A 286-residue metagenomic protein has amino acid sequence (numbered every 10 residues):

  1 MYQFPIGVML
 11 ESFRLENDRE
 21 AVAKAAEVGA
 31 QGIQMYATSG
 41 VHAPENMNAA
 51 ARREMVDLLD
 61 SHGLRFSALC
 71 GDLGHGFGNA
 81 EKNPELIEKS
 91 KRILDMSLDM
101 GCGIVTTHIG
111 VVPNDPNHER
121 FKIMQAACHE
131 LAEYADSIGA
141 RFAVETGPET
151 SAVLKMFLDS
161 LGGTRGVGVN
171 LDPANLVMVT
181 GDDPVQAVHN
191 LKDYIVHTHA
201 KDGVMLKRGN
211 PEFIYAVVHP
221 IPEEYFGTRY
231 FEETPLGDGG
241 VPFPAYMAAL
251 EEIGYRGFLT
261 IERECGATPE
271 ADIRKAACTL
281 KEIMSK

Functional and structural regions predicted by a protein language model:
M1-E16: Boundary/entry segment of secreted carbohydrate-active catalytic domains
I6-V8, G32, L69, A126-G240 (+1 more regions): Acidic/histidine-rich catalytic cores of soluble enzymes
V8, A25, I33, L59 (+6 more regions): Conserved, mostly hydrophobic/aromatic
E16-E20, L58-R65, H75-V169, M178: Active-site acidic/histidine proton-transfer and metal-coordination neighborhood in alpha/beta enzyme cores
R19-T38, G101: Catalytic domains of carbohydrate-active enzymes, especially glycoside hydrolases
A30, S97, C102, I195 (+1 more regions): A structural motif
Q34-L59, V111-P116: Glycine-rich, proline-tolerant flexible connector loops at the mouths of alpha/beta enzymes
P269-K286: C-terminal helical cap(s) of enzyme catalytic domains, especially alpha/beta-barrels
